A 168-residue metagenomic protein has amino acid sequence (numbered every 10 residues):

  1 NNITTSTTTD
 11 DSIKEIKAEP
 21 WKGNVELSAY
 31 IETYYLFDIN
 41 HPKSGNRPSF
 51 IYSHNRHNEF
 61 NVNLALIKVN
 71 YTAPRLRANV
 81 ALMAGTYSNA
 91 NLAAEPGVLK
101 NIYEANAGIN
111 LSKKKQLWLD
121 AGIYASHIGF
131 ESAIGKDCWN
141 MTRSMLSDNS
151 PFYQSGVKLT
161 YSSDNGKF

Functional and structural regions predicted by a protein language model:
N1-S12: Cleavable N-terminal export/targeting peptides
A18-N40, Y52-F168: Outer membrane beta-barrel
P42-F50: Short Gly/aromatic-enriched secondary-structure transition segments
